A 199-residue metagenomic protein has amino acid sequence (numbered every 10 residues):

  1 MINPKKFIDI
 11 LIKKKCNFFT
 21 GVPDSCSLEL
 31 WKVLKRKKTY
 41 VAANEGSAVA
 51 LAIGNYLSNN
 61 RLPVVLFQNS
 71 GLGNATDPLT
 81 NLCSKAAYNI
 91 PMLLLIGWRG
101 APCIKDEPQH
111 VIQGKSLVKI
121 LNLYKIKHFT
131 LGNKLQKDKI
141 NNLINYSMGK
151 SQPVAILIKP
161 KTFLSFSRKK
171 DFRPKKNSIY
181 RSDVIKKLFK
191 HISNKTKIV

Functional and structural regions predicted by a protein language model:
M1-K119, I126, T130-G149, P153-V199: Thiamine diphosphate
